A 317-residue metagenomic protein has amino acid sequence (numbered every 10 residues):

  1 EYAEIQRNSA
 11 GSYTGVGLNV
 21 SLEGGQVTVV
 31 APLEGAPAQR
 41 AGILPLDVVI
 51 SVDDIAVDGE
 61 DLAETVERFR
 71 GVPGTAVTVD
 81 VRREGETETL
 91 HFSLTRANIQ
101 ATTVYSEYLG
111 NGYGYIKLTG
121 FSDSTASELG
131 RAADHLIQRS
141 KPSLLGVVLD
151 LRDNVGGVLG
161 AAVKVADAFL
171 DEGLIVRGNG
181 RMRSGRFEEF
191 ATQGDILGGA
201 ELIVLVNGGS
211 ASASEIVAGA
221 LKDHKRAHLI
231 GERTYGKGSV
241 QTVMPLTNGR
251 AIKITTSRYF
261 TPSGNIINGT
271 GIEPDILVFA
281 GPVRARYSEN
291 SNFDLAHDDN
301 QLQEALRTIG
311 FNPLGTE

Functional and structural regions predicted by a protein language model:
E1-T28, A76-T78, E84-S93, A101-S106 (+2 more regions): Extended, small/polar residue-biased N-terminal targeting/export presequences and adjacent propeptide/linker tracts
N8-A10, R70, I267, A296: Short Gly/Pro-enriched turn/cap motifs at secondary-structure boundaries
T28-A31, P37-P45, D53-T247: Cleft-lining beta-strand/loop regions that shape enzyme active-site pockets
L94-Q100, R258-Y259, P274-D275: A short, sequence-level motif marking secondary-structure junctions
Q100, S122, R181, F260 (+2 more regions): Active-site/binding-pocket entry motifs
A211, R226-L229, Y235-G236, M244-N268 (+2 more regions): Acidic, polar loop-rich interaction surfaces within structured domains
A251, N265-E317: Conserved functional hotspot residues or short segments at active or partner-binding sites across diverse domains
